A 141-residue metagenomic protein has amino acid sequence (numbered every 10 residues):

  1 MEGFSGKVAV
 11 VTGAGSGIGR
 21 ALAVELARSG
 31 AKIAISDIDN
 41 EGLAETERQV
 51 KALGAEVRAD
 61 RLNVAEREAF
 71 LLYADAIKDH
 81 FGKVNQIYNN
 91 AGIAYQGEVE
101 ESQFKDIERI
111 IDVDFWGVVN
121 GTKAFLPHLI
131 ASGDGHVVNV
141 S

Functional and structural regions predicted by a protein language model:
E2-I33: Canonical Rossmann dinucleotide-binding motif of NAD(H)/NADP(H)-dependent dehydrogenases/reductases, specifically
F4-S5, L53-E56, A76-N89, Y95: A glycine-rich helix->loop->beta "capping" turn within Rossmann-like NAD(P)(H)-dependent oxidoreductase domains
K7, A55-E56, K83-V84, I130-S141: Active-site loop of short-chain dehydrogenase/reductase
S29-E45: Conserved glycine-rich Rossmann-like NAD(P)H-binding loop of the short-chain dehydrogenase/reductase
N40-E41, R61-L72, F104: The beta1-alpha1 cofactor-binding region of Rossmann-like NAD(H)/NADP(H)-dependent oxidoreductases
Y73, Y88, G121-F125, L129: Hydrophobic positions on the long internal alpha-helix of Rossmann-like NAD(P)-dependent oxidoreductase domains
E98-V99, Q103-E108: Substrate-binding pocket helix/loop in short-chain dehydrogenase/reductase
